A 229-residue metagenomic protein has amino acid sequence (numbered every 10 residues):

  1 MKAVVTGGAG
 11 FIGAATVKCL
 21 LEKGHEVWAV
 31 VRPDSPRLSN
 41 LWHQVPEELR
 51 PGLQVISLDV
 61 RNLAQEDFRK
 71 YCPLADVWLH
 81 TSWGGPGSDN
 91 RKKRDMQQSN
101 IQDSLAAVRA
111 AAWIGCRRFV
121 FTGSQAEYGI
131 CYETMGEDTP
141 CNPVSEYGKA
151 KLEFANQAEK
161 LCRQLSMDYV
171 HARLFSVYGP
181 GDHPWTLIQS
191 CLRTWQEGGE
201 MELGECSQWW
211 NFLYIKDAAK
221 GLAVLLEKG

Functional and structural regions predicted by a protein language model:
A3-K23: N-terminal Rossmann NAD(P)H-binding glycine-rich loop of SDR-like oxidoreductase domains
V5-T6, H80, R118-F121, G129 (+2 more regions): Structural signature of the Rossmann-like NAD(P)-dependent dehydrogenase/reductase core
H25-R37: Conserved glycine-rich Rossmann-like NAD(P)H-binding loop of the short-chain dehydrogenase/reductase
S57-S99: NAD(P)H-binding glycine-rich loop region in Rossmannoid oxidoreductase-like domains and their noncatalytic homologs
H80, G84, L105-E146: Conserved Rossmann-fold NAD(P)-dependent oxidoreductase catalytic core, especially the SDR/UDP-sugar
D95-S99, A111, Y147: A hydrophobic alpha-helix adjacent to the NAD(P)-binding/active-site core of NAD(P)-dependent oxidoreductases, strongly
E133, N156-W210, I215-A219, A223-L226: NAD(P)-dependent short-chain dehydrogenase/reductase
A150: Active-site helix of classical SDR
